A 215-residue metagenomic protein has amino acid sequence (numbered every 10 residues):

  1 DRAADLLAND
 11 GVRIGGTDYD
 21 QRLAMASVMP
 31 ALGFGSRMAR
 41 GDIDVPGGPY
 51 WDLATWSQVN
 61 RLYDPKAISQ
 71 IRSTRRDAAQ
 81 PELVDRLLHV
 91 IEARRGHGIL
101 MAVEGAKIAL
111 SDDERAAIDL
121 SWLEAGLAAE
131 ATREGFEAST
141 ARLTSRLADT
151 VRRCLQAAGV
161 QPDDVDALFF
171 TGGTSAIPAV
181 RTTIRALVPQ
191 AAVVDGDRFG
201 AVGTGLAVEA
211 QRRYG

Functional and structural regions predicted by a protein language model:
D1-W122: Phosphate-binding glycine-rich/basic clefts of nucleotide- and phosphate-handling proteins, predominantly
V12-I14, D163, R181-V208: Conserved phosphate-binding/catalytic loops in two-lobed NTP-binding clefts
T17-V28, R142, S175, V194-G215: Glycine-rich phosphate-binding/hydrolytic loop that grips phosphoryl groups
L23, V103, V151, F170 (+1 more regions): Residue-level signature of catalytic and energy-coupling elements of molecular machines, predominantly ATP/GTP-dependent
M38-D44, G48-L53, L155-G172: Short glycine-rich phosphate-binding loop at a beta-alpha junction
L88-G96, A125-C154: Adenine-nucleotide phosphate-binding core of ATP-dependent small-molecule kinases
I91, R95-G96, P162-I184: Glycine-rich phosphate-binding loops at beta-strand->alpha-helix junctions
A106-A109, S139-L168, T183, E209-R212: Phosphate/ATP-binding catalytic cores across multiple sugar-kinase/actin-like superfamilies, primarily ASKHA
